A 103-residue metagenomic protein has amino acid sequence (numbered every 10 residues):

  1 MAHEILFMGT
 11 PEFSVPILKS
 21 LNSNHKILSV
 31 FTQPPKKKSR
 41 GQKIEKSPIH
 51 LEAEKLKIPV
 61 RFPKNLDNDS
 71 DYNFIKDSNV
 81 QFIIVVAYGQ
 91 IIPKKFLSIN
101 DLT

Functional and structural regions predicted by a protein language model:
M1-T103: One-carbon transfer enzymes
